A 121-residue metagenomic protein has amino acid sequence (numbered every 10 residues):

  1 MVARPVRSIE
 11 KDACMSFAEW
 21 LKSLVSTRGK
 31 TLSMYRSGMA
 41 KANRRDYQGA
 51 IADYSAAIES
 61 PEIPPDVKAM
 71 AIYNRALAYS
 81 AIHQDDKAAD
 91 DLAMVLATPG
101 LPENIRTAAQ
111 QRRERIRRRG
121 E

Functional and structural regions predicted by a protein language model:
S16-S33, E62: TPR-adjacent "capping" and linker segments in tetratricopeptide-repeat scaffold/adaptor proteins
G29, V67, N104-T107: Structural signature of alpha-solenoid helical repeat junctions
R36, N74, Q111-R112: "A position-specific structural signal for the A-helix of alpha-solenoid helical repeats
P61, T98-G100: Alpha-helical junction/boundary sensor with strong preference for TPR arrays
